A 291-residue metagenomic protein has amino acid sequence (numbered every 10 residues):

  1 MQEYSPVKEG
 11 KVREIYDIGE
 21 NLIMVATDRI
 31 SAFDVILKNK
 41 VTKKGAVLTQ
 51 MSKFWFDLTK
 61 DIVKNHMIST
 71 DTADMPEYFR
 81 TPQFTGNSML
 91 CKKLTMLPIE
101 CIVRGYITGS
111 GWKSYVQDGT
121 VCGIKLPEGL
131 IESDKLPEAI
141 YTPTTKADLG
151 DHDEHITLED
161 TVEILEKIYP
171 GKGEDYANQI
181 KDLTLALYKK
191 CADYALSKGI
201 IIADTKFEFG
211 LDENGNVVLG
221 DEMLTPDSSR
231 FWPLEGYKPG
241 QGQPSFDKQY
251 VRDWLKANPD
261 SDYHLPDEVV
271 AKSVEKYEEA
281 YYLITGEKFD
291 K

Functional and structural regions predicted by a protein language model:
M1-A147, S261-K291: Active-site loop/lid in soluble adenylation, ligation, and acyl-transfer enzymes
F33, W112-K113, N214, S228-R230: Intrinsically disordered, low-complexity acidic/polar segments
A46, Q50, D175, Q179-D182 (+4 more regions): Generic recognition of stable, solvent-exposed alpha-helical segments in well-folded globular domains
D61-H66, K190-I202, G215, T285-K291: Surface-exposed helix-capping loop/turn segments at secondary-structure junctions
K92-L94, S197-T205, G210-D212, V274: Short, active-site-adjacent segments that bind or coordinate small-molecule cofactors and metal centers
V103, I202-M223: Conserved metal-phosphate-binding beta-hairpin within the catalytic cores of diverse ATP-dependent phosphoryl-transfer
Q117-D118, I124-D175, L219, M223-I284: Anionic ligand-binding catalytic core segments
Y169-A203: A long amphipathic alpha-helix within ATP-dependent nucleotide-binding catalytic cores
